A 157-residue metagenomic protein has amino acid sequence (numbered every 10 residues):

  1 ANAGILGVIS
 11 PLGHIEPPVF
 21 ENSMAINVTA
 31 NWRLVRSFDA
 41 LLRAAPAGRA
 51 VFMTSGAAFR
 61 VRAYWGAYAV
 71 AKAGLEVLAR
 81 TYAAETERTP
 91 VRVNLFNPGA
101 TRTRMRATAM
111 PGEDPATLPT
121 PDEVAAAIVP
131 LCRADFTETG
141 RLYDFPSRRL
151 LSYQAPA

Functional and structural regions predicted by a protein language model:
A1-G4, N27, F52, N94: Rossmann-fold scaffold of SDR-type NAD(P)-dependent oxidoreductases
G4-I5, P17, R43, G48-R88 (+1 more regions): Catalytic loop of short-chain dehydrogenase/reductase
I9-L12, A45, R62-A63, A107-T108: Conserved catalytic-core motifs of eukaryotic protein kinase domains, centered on the activation segment
G13-W32, V51, L75: Catalytic Tyr-X3-Lys loop
M24-N31, V35, A63, A71 (+1 more regions): Short alpha-helix in the Rossmann-fold core of NAD(P)-dependent oxidoreductases
I26-P46, A84: Amphipathic alpha-helical dimer-interface segment in Rossmann-like NAD(P)H-dependent oxidoreductases
V35, L42, A79-R80, A125-I128: Short-chain dehydrogenase/reductase
R88-V91, L95-F96, T103, P111-Q154: C-terminal helical subdomain
